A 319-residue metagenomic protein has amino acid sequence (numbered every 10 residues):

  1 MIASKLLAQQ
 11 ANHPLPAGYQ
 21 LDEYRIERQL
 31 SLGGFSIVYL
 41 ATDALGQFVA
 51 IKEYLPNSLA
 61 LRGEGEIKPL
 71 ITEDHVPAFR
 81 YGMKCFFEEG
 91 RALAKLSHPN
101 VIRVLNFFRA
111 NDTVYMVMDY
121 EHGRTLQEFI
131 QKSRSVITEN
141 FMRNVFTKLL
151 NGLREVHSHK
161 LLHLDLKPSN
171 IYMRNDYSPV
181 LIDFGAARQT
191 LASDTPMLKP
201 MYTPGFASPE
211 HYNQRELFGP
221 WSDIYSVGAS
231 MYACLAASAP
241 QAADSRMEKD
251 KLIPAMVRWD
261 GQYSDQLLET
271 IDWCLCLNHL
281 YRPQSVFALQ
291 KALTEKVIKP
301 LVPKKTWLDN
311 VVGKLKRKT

Functional and structural regions predicted by a protein language model:
G63-K95: AlphaC helix of the eukaryotic protein kinase fold
F107: Activation-segment/catalytic-loop signature of the eukaryotic protein kinase fold
N111-T125, F129: Conserved short submotifs of the Hanks-type protein kinase catalytic core that shape the nucleotide-binding pocket
V145-F146: Activation segment signature within eukaryotic-like protein kinase domains
L149-L161: Protein kinase catalytic-loop region centered on the HRD/HxD motif
P196-E210: Conserved activation segment of eukaryotic-like protein kinases, specifically the C-terminal portion of the activation
E210-W221: Conserved end of the kinase activation segment
